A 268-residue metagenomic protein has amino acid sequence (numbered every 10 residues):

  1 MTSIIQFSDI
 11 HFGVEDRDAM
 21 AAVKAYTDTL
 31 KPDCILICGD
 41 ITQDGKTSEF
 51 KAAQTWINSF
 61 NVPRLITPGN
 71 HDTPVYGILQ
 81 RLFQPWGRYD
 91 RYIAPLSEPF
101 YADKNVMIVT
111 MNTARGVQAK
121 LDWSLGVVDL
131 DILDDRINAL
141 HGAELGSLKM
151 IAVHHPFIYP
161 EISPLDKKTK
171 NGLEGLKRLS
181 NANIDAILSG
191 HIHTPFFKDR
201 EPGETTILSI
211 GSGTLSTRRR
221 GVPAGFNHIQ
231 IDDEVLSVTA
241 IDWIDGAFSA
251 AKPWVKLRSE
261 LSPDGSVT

Functional and structural regions predicted by a protein language model:
M1-I5, F100-T110, E144-L148, E201-L208: Beta-strand-turn-beta hairpins that frame and shape the catalytic cleft of phosphate-ester-processing enzymes
M1-S59, V75-Y76: N-terminal active-site segment of His-dependent metallophosphoesterases
Q6-S8, I35-D40, R64-N70, N112 (+3 more regions): Active-site neighborhood of phospho(di)ester-bond hydrolases with catalytic His/Asp-centered motifs
G13-D18, Q43-S48, N70-R81, R115-L121 (+3 more regions): Active-site environment of divalent metal-dependent phosphoester hydrolases
A52-D135, A143, R178-S180, H228: Extended active-site neighborhood of metal-dependent phosphoesterases/phosphodiesterases
L140, E144-P160: Short acidic, glycine-rich surface-loop motifs adjacent to enzyme active sites
P164-E234: Conserved beta-sheet core of the metallophosphoesterase superfamily
I231-T268: A short C-terminal boundary segment appended to hydrolase-like catalytic domains
